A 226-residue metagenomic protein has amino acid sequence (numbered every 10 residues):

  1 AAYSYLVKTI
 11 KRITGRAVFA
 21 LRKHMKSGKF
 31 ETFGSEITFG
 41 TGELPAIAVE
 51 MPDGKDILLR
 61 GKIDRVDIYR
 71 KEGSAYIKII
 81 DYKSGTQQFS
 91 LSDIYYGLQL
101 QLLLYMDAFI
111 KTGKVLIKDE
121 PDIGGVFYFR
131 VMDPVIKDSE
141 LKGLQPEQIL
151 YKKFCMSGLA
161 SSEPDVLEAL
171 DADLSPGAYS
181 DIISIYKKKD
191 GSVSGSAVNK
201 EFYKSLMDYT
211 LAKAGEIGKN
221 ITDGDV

Functional and structural regions predicted by a protein language model:
A1-V226: Structural signature of nuclease core domains in nucleic-acid processing machines
